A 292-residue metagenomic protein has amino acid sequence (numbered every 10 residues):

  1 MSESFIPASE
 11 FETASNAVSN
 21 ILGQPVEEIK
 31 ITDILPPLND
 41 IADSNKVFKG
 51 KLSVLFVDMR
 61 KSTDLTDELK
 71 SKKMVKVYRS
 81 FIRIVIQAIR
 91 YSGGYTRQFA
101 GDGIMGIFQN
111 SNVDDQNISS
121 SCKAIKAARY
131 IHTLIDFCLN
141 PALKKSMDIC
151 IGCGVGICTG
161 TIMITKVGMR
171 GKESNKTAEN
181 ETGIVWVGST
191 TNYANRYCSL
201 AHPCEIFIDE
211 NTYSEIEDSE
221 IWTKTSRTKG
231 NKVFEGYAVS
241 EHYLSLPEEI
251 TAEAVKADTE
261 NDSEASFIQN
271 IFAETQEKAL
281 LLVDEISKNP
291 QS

Functional and structural regions predicted by a protein language model:
M1-P36, G171, P203-S292: Intrinsically disordered, glycine/charged-rich C-terminal tails and inter-domain linkers that flank nucleotidyl cyclase
I34-N39, C138-L139: Short gly/ser/thr-rich secondary-structure transition/capping motifs
D40-K123: Catalytic NTP-binding/metal-coordinating core of nucleotidyl cyclase/transferase enzymes
V77-S80, I84, K126-Y130, L134 (+2 more regions): Long, highly charged amphipathic alpha-helices
G93-S120, L139-V185: Catalytic core of nucleotidyl cyclases, primarily class III adenylyl/guanylyl cyclases
I125, R129-K145, S263: Acidic, metal/cofactor-coordinating or nucleic-acid-engaging core segments within structured domains
T182-G183, V187-N211: Catalytic/regulatory signature loops of cyclic-dinucleotide turnover enzymes and related class III nucleotidyl cyclases
